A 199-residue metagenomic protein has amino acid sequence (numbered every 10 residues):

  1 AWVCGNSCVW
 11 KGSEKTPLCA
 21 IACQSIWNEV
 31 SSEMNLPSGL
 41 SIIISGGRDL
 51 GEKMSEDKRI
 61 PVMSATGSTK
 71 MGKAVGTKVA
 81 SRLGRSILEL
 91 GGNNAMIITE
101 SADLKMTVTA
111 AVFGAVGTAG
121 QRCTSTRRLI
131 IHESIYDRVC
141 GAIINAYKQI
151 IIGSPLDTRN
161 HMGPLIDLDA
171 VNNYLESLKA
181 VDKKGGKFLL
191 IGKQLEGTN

Functional and structural regions predicted by a protein language model:
A1-M106: Rossmann-like NAD(P) dinucleotide-binding subdomain of oxidoreductase/dehydrogenase enzymes
E29-V30, K70-N199: ALDH superfamily catalytic-core signature
